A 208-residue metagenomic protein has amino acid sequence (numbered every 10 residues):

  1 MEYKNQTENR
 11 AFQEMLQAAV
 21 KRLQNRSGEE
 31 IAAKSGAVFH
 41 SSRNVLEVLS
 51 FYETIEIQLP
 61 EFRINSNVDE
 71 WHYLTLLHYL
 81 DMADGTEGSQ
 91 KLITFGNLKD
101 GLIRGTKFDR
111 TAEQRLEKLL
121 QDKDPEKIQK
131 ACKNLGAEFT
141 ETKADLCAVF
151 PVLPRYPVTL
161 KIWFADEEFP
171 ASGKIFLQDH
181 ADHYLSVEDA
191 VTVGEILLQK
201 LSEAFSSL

Functional and structural regions predicted by a protein language model:
M1-R43, L80-E138: Short Lys/Arg-enriched alpha/beta "domain-start" segment
E30-I57, E138-F164: Amphipathic, interaction-prone secondary-structure segments
L46-E47, L102, T106-K107, A112-E117 (+3 more regions): Domain-length accessory/inserted modules outside core catalytic folds
E53-L77, W163-E188: Intrinsically disordered, low-complexity regulatory segments enriched in Ser/Thr/Pro and charged residues
S66, Q114, K118-Q121, L146 (+1 more regions): Short, charged/polar micro-motifs that form catalytic or ligand-binding hotspots
E70-G85, T192-K200: Short, hydrophobic/amphipathic alpha-helical patches that form generic packing surfaces within helical domains
K123-H183: Conserved binding-pocket/active-site segment within a compact domain
Q178-L208: A recognition module on extended beta-rich or small alphabeta surfaces enriched in W/G with H and D/E
